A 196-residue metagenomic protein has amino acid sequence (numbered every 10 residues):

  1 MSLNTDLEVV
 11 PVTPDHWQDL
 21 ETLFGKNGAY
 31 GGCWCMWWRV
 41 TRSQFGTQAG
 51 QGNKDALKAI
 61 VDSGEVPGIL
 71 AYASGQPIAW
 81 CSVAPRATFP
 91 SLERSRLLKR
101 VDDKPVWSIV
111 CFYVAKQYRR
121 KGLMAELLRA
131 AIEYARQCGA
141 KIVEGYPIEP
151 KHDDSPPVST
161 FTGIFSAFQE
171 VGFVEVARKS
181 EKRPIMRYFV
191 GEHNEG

Functional and structural regions predicted by a protein language model:
M1-V40, G196: Conserved N-terminal entry element of GNAT/NAT acetyltransferase domains
W34-P67, A73: Active-site rim helix/loop that mediates acceptor-substrate recognition in acyltransferases
A59, S63, Y72, Q76-R119 (+2 more regions): Conserved acyl-donor/pantetheine-binding loop and adjacent beta-alpha core of acyl/acetyltransferases and related
L70-Y72, S82, I185-F189: Short, well-ordered beta-strand micro-motif
I109-V114, R120-Q137: Conserved acetyl-CoA-binding loop-helix of GNAT-fold acetyltransferases
L128, A135-P157: Conserved GNAT acetyl-CoA-binding A-motif
V158-F165, Q169-V171, V176-G196: C-terminal "cap" of GNAT-fold acetyltransferases
